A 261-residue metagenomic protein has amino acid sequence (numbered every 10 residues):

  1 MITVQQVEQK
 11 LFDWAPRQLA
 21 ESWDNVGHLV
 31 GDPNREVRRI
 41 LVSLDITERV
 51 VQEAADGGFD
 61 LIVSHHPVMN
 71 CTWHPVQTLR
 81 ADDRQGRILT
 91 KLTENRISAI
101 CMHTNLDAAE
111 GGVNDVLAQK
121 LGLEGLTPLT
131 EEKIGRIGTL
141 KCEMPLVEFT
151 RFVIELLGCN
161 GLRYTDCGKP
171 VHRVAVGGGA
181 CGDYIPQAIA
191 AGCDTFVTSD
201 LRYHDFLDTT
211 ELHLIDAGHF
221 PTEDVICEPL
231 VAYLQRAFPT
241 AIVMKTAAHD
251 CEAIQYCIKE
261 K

Functional and structural regions predicted by a protein language model:
M1-K261: Active-site catalytic microenvironments in core metabolic enzymes, especially phosphate/sugar-handling
